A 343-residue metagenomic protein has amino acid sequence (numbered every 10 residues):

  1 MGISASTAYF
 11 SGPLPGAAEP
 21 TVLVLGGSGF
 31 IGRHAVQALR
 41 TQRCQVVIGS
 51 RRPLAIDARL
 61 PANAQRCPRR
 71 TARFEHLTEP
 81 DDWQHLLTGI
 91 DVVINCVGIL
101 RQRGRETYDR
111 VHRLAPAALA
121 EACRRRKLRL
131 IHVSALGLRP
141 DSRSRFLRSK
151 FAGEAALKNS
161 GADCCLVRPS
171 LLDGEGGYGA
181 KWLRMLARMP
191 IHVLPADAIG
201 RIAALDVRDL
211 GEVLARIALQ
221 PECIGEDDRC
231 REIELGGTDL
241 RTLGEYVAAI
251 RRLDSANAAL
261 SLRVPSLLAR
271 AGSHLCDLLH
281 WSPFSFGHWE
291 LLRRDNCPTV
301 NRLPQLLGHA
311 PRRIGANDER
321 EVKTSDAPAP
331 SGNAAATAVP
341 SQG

Functional and structural regions predicted by a protein language model:
G2-S11, D295-G343: Amphipathic terminal alpha-helices
F10-Q42: N-terminal Rossmann NAD(P)H-binding glycine-rich loop of SDR-like oxidoreductase domains
T21, D91-V92, R129: Structural motif
G49-D57, H76-L77: N-terminal Rossmann-fold cofactor-binding loop
P53, I99-L100, T107-S170: Conserved Rossmann-fold NAD(P)-dependent oxidoreductase catalytic core, especially the SDR/UDP-sugar
N63-R124, L136-P140: NAD(P)H-binding glycine-rich loop region in Rossmannoid oxidoreductase-like domains and their noncatalytic homologs
D141-R252: Oxidoreductase cofactor-interface core, primarily capturing Rossmann-like NAD(P)-dependent enzymes
I250-C297, A334, Q342: Terminal hydrophobic/aromatic helix or amphipathic segment near a protein terminus
